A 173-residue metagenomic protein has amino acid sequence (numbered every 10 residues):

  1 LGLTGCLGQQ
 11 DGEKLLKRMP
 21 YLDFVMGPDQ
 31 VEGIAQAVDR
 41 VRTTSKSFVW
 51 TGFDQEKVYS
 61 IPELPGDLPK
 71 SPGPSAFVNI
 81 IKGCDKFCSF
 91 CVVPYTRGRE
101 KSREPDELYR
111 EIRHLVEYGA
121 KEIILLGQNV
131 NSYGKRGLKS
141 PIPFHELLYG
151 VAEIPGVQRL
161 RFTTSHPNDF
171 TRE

Functional and structural regions predicted by a protein language model:
L1-Y133: Proteins enriched for Cys/Gly/acidic motifs involved in redox and nucleic-acid/cofactor modification
Q10, E117-E173: Conserved SAM/AdoMet-binding glycine-rich loop
